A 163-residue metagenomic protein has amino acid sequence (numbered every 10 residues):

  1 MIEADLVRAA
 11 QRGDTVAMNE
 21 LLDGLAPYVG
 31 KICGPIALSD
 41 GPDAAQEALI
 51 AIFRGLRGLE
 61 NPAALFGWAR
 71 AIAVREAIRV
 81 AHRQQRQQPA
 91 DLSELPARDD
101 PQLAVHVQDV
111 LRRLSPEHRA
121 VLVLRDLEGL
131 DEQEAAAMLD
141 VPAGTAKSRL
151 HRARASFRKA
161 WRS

Functional and structural regions predicted by a protein language model:
M1-P27: N-terminal module of bacterial RNA polymerase sigma factors
D5-A9, H106-S115: Short amphipathic alpha-helical boundary/capping segments
Q11-N19, G30-E47, E60, A143: Short, charged helix-capping/linker segments at alpha-helix termini
L21, L25-V29, C33, A48 (+2 more regions): Residue-level preference for hydrophobic side chains embedded in well-ordered alpha helices
G24-A26, I36, V123-L130: Short helix-capping/turn signature of helix-turn-helix
R54-N61, A71-D91, D100: Arg/Lys-rich amphipathic alpha helix in sigma70-family domain 2
H82, R154-S163: Short, Lys/Arg-enriched C-terminal cap helix and immediately downstream tail that follows
R112, P116, A120, E128-T145 (+1 more regions): Helix-turn-helix DNA-binding module
